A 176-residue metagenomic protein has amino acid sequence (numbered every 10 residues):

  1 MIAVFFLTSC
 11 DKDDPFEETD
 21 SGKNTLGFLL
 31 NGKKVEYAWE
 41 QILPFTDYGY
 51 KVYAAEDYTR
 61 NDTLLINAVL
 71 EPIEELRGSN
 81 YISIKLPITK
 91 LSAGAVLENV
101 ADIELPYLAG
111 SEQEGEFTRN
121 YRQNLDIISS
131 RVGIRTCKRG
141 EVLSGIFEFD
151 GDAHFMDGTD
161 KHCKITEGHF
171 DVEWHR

Functional and structural regions predicted by a protein language model:
M1-F5: Sec-dependent N-terminal signal peptides
F6-N31: Bacterial Sec-dependent N-terminal signal peptides
D20-G22, D126-I128, K164: Residues that act as N-cap/strand-start positions at coil-to-secondary-structure junctions
L29, E71-I73, D152-H154: A generic structural motif
L30-W39: Short, isolated positions in well-ordered beta-strands
K33, L76-N80, H162: Short acidic/polar mixed-charge low-complexity motifs
P44-K138: Surface-exposed helix/loop patches within compact recognition domains
S130-R176: C-terminal or internal capping secondary-structure element at the end of a domain, subdomain, or sheet
